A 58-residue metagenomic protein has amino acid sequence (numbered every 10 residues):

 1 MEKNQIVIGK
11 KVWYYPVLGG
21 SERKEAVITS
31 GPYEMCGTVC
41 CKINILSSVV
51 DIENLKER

Functional and structural regions predicted by a protein language model:
E2-Q5: Short, conserved secondary-structure segments in the cores of folded domains
I8-R58: Basic/aromatic-rich interaction segments and small domains that mediate binding to polyanionic partners
